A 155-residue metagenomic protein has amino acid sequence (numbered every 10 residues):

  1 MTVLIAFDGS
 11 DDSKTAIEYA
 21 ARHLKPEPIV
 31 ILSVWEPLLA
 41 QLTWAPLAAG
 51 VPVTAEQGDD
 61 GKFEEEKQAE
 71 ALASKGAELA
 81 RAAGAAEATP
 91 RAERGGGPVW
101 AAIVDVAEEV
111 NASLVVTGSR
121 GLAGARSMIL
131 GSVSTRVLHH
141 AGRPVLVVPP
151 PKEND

Functional and structural regions predicted by a protein language model:
M1-G58, A83, E87-T89: Small/aliphatic-rich secondary-structure junction motif
S13-A16, A20, A69, A107 (+1 more regions): Small-residue (primarily alanine) positions within well-ordered alpha-helices, especially packing/interaction faces
L47-G50, V106-E109, V133-S134: Short, hinge-like loop/turn segments at secondary-structure boundaries
P52-A71: A short acidic, glycine-rich active-site loop that binds or catalyzes chemistry on phosphate/adenosine moieties
A71, K75-V115, E153-D155: Structural beta-alpha unit
W100, L114-R136, H140, P150 (+1 more regions): Glycine-rich, Arg-bearing micro-motifs that act as flexible, cationic patches
